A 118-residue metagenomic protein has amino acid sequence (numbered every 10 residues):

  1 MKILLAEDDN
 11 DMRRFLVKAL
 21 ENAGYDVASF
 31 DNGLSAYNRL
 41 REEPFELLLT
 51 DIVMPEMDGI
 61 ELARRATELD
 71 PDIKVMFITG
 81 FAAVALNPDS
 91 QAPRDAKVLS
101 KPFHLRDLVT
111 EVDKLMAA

Functional and structural regions predicted by a protein language model:
E7: Conserved acidic carboxylate
R14-N22: Charged docking surfaces used in two-component/phosphorelay signaling
G24-D31, R39: Short hydrophobic/Thr-rich beta-strand motif most characteristic of the beta2 strand and flanking loop of CheY-like
N32, D58-L62: Acidic catalytic/metal-coordinating carboxylates
D51: Active-site residues of response regulator receiver
M54: Receiver (REC) domain active-site loop signature in two-component systems and cognate sites in sensor histidine kinases
F103-D113: C-terminal output helix
